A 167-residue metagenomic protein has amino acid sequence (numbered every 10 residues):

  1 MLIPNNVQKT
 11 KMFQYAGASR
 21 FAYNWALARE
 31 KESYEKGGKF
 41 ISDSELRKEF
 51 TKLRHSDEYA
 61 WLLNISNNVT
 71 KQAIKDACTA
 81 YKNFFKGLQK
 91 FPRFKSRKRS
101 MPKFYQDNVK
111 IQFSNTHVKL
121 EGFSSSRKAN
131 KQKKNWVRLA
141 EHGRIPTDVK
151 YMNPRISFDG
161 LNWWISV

Functional and structural regions predicted by a protein language model:
M1-V167: Nucleic-acid substrate recognition interfaces
